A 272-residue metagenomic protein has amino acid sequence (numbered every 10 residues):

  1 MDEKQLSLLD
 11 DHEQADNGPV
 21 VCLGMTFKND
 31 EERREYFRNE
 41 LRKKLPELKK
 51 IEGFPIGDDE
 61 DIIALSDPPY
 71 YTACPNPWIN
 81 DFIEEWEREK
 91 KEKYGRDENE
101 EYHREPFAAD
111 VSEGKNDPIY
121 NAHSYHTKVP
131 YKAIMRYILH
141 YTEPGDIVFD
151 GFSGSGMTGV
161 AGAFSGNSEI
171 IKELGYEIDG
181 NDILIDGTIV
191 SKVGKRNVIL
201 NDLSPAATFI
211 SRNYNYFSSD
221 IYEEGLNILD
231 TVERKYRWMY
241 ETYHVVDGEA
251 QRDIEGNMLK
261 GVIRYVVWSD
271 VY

Functional and structural regions predicted by a protein language model:
H12-L45: Amphipathic alpha-helical packing elements
Q14-P19, D110-D117, V190, R212: Surface-exposed beta-strand-to-loop junctions that form interaction patches on eukaryotic regulatory domains
V20-F27, Y120-K128, I138, F152 (+3 more regions): Short, charged/polar micro-motifs that form catalytic or ligand-binding hotspots
R34, N39-D146: Class I S-adenosyl-L-methionine
P130-Y240: Conserved S-adenosyl-L-methionine
Y240-Y272: Cys/His-rich short segments
